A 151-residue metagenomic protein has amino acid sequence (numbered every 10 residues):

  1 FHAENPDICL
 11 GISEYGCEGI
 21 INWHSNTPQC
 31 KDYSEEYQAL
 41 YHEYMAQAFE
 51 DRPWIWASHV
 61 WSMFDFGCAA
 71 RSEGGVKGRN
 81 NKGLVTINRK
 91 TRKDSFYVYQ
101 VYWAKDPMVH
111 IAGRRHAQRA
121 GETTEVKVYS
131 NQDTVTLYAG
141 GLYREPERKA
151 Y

Functional and structural regions predicted by a protein language model:
F1-A150: Extended substrate-binding grooves/exosites of carbohydrate-active enzymes
